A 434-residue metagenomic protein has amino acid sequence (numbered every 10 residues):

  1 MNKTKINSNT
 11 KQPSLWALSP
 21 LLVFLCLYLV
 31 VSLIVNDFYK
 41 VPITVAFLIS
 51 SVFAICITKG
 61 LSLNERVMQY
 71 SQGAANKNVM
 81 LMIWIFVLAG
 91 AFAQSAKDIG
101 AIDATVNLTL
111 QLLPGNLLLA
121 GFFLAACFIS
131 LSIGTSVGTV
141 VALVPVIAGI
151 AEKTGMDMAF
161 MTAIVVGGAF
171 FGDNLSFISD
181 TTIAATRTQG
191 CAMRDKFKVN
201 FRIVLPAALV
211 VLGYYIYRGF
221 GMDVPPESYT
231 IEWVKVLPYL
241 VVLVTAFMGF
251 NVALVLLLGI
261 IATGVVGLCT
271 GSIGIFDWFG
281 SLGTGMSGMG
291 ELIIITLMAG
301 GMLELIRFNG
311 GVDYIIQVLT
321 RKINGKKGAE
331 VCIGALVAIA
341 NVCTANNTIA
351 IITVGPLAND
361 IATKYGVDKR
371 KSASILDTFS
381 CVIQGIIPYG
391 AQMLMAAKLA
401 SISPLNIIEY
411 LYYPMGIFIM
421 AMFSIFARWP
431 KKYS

Functional and structural regions predicted by a protein language model:
M1-V87, V199-I295, S434: Hydrophobic transmembrane alpha-helices of multi-pass small-molecule transporters
N2-K3, F38, G167-F170, N174-Y229 (+3 more regions): Juxtamembrane and boundary regions of transmembrane helices in multi-pass small-molecule transporters and channels
T44, L48, C56, V67-D103 (+6 more regions): Core transmembrane alpha-helical segments of multi-pass membrane transporters/permeases
G60, L81, A93-I102, L118 (+6 more regions): Short helix-coil transition sites and intra-membrane helix breaks within transmembrane domains of multi-pass
L61-L63, A75-V79, D98, G155-A159 (+6 more regions): Juxtamembrane helix-boundary/capping and inter-helix hinge elements in multi-pass membrane proteins
N76-M82, N107-L124, A151-M161, Y229-L237 (+4 more regions): Membrane-interfacial loop-to-helix junctions in multi-pass transporters
I83-A93, L112-V146, L319-N359, L376: Hydrophobic alpha-helical transmembrane segments of multi-pass integral membrane proteins, predominantly secondary
I85, N116-I129, G155-G172, G328-N341 (+3 more regions): Alpha-helical transmembrane segments of multi-pass membrane proteins
